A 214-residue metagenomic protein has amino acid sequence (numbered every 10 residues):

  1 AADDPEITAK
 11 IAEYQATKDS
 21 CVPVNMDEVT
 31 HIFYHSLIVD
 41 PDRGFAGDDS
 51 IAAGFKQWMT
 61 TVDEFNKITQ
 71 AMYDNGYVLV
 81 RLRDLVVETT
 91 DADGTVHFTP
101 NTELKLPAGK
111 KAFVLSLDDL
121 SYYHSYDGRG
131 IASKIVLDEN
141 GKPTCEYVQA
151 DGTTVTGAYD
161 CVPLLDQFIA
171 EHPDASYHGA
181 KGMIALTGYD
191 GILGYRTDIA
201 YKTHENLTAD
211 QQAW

Functional and structural regions predicted by a protein language model:
A1-T17: N-terminal, intrinsically disordered, polar/charged segments of Gram-positive cell-envelope systems that serve as
Q15-P23, E28: Terminus-proximal functional modules
M26-W214: Active-site beta->alpha N-cap acidic-glycine motif
